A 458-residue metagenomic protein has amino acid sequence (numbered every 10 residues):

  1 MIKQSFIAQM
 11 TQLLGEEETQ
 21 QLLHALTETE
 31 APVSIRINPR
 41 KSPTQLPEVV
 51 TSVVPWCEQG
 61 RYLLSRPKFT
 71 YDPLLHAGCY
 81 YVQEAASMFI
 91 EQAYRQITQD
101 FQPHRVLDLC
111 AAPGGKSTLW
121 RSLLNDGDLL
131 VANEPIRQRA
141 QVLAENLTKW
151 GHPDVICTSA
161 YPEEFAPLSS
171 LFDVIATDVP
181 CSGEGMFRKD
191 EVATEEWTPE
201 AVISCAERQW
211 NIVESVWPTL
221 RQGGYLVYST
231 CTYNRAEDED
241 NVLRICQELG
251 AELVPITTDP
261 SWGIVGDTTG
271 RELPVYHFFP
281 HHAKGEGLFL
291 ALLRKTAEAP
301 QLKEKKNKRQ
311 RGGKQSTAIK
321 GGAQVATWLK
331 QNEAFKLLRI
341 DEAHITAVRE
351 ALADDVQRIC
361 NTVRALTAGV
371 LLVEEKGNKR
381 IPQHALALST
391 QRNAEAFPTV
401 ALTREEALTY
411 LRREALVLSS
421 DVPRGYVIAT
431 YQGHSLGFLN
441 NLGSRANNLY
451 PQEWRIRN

Functional and structural regions predicted by a protein language model:
M1-S42, T296-N458: Polybasic, low-complexity RNA-engagement segments
L46, C231-H344, L352-D354, G437: C-terminal catalytic and target-recognition region of SAM-dependent MTase-like enzymes, primarily methyltransferases
F101-C110: Conserved class I S-adenosyl-L-methionine
Q102, A166-A176: A short acidic, Gly/Pro-enriched loop at the edge of an enzyme's catalytic core that lines a small-molecule cofactor
P113-D126: Conserved SAM-binding loop of SAM-dependent methyltransferases across substrates and taxa, primarily the Class I
N125, L220-Q222: Helix-to-beta-strand junctions that scaffold the AdoMet/dcAdoMet cofactor pocket in Class I SAM-dependent enzymes
P135-S170: S-adenosyl-L-methionine
Q138, D173-E214, V227, C231-E239 (+1 more regions): Mobile active-site "lid"/loop adjacent to the S-adenosyl-L-methionine
